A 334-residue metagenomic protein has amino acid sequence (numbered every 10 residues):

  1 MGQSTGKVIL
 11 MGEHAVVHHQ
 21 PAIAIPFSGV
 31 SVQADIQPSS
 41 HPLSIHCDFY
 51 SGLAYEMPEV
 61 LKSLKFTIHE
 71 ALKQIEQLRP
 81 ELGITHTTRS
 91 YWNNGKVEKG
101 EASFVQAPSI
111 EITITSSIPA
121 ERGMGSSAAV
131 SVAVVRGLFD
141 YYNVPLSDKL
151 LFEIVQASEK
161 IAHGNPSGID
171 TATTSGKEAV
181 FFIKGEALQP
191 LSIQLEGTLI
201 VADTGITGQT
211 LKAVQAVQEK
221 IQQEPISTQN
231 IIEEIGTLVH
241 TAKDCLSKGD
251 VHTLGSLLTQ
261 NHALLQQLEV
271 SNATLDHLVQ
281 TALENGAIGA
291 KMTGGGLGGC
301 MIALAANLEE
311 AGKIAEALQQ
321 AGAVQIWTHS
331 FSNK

Functional and structural regions predicted by a protein language model:
M1, T5, I9, V16-V17 (+8 more regions): C-terminal nucleotide
S28: Gly/Ser-rich catalytic/binding loops embedded in alpha/beta enzyme cores
I75-L78, L82, V105-R122, I154: Glycine- and acidic-rich phosphate- and metal-coordinating loops
G83, S90, G95-G100, V105-Q106: Short Gly/Ser/Thr- and charged-rich N-terminal loops/segments that act as flexible capping/hinge elements
M124-L146: DPxDG-like acidic metal-binding loop motif
S127, M292, L297-A303: N-terminal pre-core extensions flanking Radical SAM catalytic domains
